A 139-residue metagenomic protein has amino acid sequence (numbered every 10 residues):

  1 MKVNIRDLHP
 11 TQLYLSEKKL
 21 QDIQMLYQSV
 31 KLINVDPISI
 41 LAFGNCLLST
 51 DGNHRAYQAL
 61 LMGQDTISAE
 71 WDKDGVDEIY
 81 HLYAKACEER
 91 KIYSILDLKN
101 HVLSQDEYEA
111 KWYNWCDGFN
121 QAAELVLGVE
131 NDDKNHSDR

Functional and structural regions predicted by a protein language model:
M1-T50, H54, L60: Short alpha-helix boundary/capping and kink motifs at helix termini
G44-R139: Basic- and aromatic-enriched surface patches that contact anionic nucleotides/nucleic acids
